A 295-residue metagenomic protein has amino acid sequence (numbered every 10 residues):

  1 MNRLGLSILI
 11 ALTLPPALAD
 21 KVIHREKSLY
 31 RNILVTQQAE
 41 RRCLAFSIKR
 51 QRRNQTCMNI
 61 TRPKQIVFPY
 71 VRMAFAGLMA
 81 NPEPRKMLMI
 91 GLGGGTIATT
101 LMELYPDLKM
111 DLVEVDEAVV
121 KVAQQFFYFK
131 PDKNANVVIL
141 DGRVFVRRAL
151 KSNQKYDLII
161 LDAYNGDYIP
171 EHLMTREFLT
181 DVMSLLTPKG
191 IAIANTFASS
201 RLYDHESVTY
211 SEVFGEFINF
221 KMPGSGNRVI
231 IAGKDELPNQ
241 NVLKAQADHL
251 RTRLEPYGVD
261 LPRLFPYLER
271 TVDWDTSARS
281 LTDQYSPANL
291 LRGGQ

Functional and structural regions predicted by a protein language model:
N2-S7: Sec-dependent signal peptide recognition, specifically the positively charged N-region followed immediately by
A17, S47, Q125: Surface loops and adjacent helix of pleckstrin homology
D20-R52, E216-Q295: Soluble small-group transferase modules, centered on the S-adenosyl donor enzyme superfamily
K27, G93, R201-L202: Short, glycine/acidic-rich beta->alpha junctions
Q37, Q65-P188, V213, S225: The AdoMet/dcAdoMet-binding core of the Class I SAM-like
I48-K64, Y168: Acidic/histidine-rich helix-loop elements that form or flank divalent-metal/phosphate-binding sites at the catalytic
E177-V242: C-terminal substrate-binding/active-site "lid" region of AdoMet-derived donor-dependent transferases
